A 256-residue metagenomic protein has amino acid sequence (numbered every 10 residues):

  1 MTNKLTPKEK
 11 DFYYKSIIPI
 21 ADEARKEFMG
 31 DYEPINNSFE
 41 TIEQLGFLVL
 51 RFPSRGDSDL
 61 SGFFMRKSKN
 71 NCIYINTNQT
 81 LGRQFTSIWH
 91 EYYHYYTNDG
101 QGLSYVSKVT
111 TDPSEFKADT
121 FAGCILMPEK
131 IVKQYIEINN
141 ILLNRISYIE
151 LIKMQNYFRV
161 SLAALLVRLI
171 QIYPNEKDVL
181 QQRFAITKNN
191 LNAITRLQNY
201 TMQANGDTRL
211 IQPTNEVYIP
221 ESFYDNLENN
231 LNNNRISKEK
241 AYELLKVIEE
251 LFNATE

Functional and structural regions predicted by a protein language model:
M1-E256: Active-site hotspot residues in diverse enzymes, especially metal/ion-binding acidic/histidine motifs
